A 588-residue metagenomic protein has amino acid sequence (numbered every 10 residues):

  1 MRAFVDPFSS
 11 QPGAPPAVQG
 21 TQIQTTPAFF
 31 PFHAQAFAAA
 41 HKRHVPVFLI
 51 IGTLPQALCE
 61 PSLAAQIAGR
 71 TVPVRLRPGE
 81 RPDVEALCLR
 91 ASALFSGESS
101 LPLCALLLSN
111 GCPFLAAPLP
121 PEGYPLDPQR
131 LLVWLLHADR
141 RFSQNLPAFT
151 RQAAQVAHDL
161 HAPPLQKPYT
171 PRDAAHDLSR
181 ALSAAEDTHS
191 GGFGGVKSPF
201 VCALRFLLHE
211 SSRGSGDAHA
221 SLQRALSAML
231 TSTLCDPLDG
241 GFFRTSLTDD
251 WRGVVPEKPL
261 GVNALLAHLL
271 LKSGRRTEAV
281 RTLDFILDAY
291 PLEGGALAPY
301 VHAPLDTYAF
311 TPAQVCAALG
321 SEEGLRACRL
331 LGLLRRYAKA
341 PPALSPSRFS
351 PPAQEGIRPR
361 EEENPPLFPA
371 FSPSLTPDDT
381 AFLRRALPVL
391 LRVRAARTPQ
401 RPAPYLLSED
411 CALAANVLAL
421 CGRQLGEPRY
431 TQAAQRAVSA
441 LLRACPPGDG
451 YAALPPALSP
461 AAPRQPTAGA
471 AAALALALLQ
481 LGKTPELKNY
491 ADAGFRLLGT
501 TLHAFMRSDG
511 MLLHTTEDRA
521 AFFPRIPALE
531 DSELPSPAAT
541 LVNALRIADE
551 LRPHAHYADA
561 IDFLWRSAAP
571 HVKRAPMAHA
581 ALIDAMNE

Functional and structural regions predicted by a protein language model:
R2-F4, F8, A14-I23, F30-P31 (+3 more regions): Glycan-recognition and catalytic cores of secretory/periplasmic carbohydrate-active enzymes
H41-V47: Proline/glycine-enriched tight loop/beta-turn segments at coil->beta junctions that connect or precede beta-strands
